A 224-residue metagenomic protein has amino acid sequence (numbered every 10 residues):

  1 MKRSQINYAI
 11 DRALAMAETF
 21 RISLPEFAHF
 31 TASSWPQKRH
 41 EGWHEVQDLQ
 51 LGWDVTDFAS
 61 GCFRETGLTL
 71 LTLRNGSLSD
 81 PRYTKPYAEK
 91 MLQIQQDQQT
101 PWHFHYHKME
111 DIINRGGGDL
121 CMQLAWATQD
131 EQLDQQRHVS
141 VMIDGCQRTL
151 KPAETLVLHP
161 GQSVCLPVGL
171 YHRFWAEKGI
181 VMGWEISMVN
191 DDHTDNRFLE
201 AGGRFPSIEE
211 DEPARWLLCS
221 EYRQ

Functional and structural regions predicted by a protein language model:
M1-A88, R215-E221: A short, N-terminal "cap"/entry segment at the start of jelly-roll beta-barrel domains of the cupin/DSBH fold
S79-E89, Q99-D111, R115-G116: A short beta-loop-beta micro-motif enriched in histidine and acidic residues
A88, K108, P152-A153, P160: Short, solvent-exposed loop/turn positions at domain surfaces that link secondary-structure elements or cap domain
E89-K90, E185: Polar/charged side chains located within well-ordered beta-strands of beta-rich proteins
Q95-Q96, A153-G179, G183-M188: Conserved metal-binding segment of the jelly-roll/cupin
Q95-Q96, K108-E110, N114-D130, R137: Glycine- and acidic-residue-biased ligand/ion/polar-headgroup-sensing regions
Q129-T149, R173-Q224: Double-stranded beta-helix
